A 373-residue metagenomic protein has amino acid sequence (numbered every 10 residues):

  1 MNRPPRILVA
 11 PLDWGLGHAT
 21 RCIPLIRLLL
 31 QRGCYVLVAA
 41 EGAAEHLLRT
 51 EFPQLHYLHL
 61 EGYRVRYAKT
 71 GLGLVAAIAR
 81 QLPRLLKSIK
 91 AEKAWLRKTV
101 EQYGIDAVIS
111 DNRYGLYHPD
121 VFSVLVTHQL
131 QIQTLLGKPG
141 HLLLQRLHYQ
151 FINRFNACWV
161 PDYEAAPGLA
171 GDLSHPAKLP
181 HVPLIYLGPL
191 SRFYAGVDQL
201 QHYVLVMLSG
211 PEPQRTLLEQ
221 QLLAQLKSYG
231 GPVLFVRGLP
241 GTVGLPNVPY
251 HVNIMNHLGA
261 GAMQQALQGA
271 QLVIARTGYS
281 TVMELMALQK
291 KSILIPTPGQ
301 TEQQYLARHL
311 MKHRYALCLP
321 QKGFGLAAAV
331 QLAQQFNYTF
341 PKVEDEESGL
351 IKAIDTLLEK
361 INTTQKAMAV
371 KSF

Functional and structural regions predicted by a protein language model:
R3-R6, D13, Q31-R32, V36-L82 (+1 more regions): Conserved nucleotide-sugar phosphate-binding/catalytic loop shared by glycosyltransferases and other
P11-I23, P213-T216: A short, glycine/small-residue-rich beta-strand->loop->alpha-helix junction that serves as a flexible
I26, S174, G188-L272, V282: Donor-nucleotide binding loops and adjacent catalytic segments primarily of GT-B fold Leloir glycosyltransferases
L74-G115: Conserved nucleotide-sugar donor-binding subdomain of glycosyltransferases
P119-L135: Active-site proximal beta-strand in glycosyltransferases
T134-P213, R237-G241: A nucleotide-sugar donor-handling region in carbohydrate enzymes
M263-Y305: A donor-sugar binding/catalytic signature common to diverse glycosyltransferases and related nucleotide-sugar
A327-F373: C-terminal amphipathic helix plus adjacent low-complexity, charged tail appended to glycosyltransferase catalytic
